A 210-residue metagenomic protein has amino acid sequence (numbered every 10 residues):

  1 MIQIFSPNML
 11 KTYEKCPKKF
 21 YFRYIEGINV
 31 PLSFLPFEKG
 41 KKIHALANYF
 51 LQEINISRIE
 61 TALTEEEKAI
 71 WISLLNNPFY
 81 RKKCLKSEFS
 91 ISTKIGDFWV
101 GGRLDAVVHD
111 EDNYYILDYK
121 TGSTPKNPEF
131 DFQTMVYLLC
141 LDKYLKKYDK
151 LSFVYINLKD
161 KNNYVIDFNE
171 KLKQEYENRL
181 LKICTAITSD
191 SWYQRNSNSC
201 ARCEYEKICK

Functional and structural regions predicted by a protein language model:
I2-I56, L63, C84-F89: Nuclease catalytic cores
I4-K15, K94-H109, F168-K173: An acidic intrinsically disordered interaction segment
F5, K126, D142-K210: Metal-dependent nuclease catalytic regions and adjoining charged, substrate-binding loops involved in nucleic-acid end
F20-G27, Y114-L117, V154-N163: Short acidic (Asp/Glu) and glycine-rich catalytic loops that position anionic groups and cofactors
I28-F34, S123-K126, S191-Y193: Short, polar/flexible loop-turn hinges at active-site or ligand-entry regions and domain interfaces
F37, P128-M135: Short, conserved loop/turn and helix-capping segments at secondary-structure boundaries that abut family-defining
K42, F132-C140: Short amphipathic alpha-helical face segments that pack within enzyme cores and frequently flank/anchor catalytic
Y49-K126, F132, Y144-S152: Catalytic cores of nuclease domains that cleave nucleic-acid phosphodiester backbones
